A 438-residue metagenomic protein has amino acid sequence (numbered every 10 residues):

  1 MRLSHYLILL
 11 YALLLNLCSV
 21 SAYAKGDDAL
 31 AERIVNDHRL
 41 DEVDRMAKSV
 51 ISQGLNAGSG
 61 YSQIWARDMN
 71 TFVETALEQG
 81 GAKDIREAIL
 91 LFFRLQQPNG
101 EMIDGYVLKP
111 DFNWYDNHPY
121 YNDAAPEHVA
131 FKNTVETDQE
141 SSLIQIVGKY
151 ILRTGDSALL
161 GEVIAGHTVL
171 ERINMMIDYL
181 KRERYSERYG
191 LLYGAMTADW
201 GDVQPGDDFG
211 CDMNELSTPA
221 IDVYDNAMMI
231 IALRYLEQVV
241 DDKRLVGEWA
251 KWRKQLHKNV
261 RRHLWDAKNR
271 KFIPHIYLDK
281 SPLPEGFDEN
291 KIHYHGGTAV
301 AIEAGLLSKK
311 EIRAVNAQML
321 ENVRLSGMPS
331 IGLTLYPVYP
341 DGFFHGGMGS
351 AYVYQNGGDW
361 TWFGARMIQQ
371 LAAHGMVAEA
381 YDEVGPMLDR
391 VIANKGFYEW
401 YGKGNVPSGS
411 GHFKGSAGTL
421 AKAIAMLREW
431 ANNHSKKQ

Functional and structural regions predicted by a protein language model:
M1-H5: Positively charged n-region of N-terminal signal peptides that target proteins for export
I8-C18: Bacterial N-terminal signal peptides
V20-S62, L152, S157-R182, V240-D241 (+1 more regions): Acidic/polar, glycine-enriched structural segments that form the non-catalytic walls/loops of the carbohydrate-binding
G26-A47, I64-W65, M102-D104, R184-G194 (+4 more regions): Catalytic cores of carbohydrate-active enzymes
S52-N70, L77-Q79, A125-D138, C211-M228 (+4 more regions): Solvent-exposed loop and edge beta-strand segments that line ligand/cofactor-binding and catalytic clefts
Q63-L192, V223-N226, G358-I368, V377-A380 (+2 more regions): Aromatic-rich carbohydrate-recognition surfaces in CAZymes
E248-K251, Q255, A372, M376-E379 (+1 more regions): Beta-rich accessory regions
Q255-V260, G305-R313, N322, S326-S330 (+2 more regions): Long, repeat-rich segments with strong aromatic
